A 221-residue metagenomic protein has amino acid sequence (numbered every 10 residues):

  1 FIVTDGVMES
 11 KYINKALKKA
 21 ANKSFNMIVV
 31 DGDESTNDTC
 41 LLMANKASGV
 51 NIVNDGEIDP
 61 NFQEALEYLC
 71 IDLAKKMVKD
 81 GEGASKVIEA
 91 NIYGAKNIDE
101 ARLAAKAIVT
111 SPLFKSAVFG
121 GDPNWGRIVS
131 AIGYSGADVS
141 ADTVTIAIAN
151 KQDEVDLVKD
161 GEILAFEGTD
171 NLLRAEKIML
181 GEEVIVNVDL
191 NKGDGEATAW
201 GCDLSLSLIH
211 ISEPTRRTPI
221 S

Functional and structural regions predicted by a protein language model:
F1-G6, D38-S48, A90-I92, K106 (+3 more regions): Short beta-strand elements
F1-K19: Alpha-helical support elements that line or immediately flank enzyme active sites and cofactor-binding pockets
F25-N37, D72-E89, K115-D122, V139-T143 (+1 more regions): Flexible, glycine/charged-enriched surface loops at secondary-structure junctions
V29-N51, V118, S130: Short, surface-exposed loop/turn segments at secondary-structure boundaries that line and modulate
N45-G120: A glycine- and small/hydrophobic-rich beta-loop-beta segment that serves as a flexible "lid/hinge" or phosphate-binding
G120-N150, L157: Short, structured protein-protein interaction patches enriched in aromatics and acidic/basic residues, typified by
V158-M179: A conserved acidic, glycine/proline-rich C-terminal tail/linker
I209-I220: Single conserved hydrophobic/aromatic residue that forms the stacking wall/gate of nucleotide- or nucleobase-binding
